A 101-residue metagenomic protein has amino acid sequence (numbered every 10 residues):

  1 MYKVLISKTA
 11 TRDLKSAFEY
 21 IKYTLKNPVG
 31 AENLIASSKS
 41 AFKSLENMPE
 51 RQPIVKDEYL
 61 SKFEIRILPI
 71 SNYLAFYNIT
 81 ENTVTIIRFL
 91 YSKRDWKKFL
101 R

Functional and structural regions predicted by a protein language model:
M1-Y59: Basic, Lys/Arg-enriched alpha-helical interface segments
E58, R66-L68: Short acidic-hydrophobic surface loop/beta-edge motif
F63, I70-L74, N78-R101: Enriched for short, Lys/Arg-rich terminal
